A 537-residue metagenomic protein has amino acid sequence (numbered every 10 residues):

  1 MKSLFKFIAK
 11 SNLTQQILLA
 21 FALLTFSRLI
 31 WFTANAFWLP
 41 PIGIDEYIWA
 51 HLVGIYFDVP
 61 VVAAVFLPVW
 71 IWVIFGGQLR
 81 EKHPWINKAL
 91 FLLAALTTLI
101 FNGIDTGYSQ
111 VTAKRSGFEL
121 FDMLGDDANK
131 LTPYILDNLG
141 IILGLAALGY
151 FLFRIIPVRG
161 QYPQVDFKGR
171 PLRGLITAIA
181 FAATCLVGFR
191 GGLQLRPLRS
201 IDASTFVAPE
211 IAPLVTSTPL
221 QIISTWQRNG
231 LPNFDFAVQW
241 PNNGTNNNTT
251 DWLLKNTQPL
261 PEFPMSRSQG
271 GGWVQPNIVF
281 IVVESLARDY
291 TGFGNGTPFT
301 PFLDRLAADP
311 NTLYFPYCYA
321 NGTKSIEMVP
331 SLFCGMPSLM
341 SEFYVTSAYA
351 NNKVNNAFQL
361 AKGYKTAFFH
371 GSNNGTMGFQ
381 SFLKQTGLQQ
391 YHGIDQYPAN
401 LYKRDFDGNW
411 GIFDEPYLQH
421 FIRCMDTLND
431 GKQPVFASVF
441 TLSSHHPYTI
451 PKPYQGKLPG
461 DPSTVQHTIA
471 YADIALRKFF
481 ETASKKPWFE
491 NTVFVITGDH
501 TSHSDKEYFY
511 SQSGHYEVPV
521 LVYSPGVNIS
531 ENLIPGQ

Functional and structural regions predicted by a protein language model:
K2-L231: Transmembrane and membrane-interface helices of multi-pass, inner-membrane envelope-modifying transferases
Q194-Q537: Soluble catalytic regions of membrane-associated enzymes that act on cell-envelope and secretory-pathway components
